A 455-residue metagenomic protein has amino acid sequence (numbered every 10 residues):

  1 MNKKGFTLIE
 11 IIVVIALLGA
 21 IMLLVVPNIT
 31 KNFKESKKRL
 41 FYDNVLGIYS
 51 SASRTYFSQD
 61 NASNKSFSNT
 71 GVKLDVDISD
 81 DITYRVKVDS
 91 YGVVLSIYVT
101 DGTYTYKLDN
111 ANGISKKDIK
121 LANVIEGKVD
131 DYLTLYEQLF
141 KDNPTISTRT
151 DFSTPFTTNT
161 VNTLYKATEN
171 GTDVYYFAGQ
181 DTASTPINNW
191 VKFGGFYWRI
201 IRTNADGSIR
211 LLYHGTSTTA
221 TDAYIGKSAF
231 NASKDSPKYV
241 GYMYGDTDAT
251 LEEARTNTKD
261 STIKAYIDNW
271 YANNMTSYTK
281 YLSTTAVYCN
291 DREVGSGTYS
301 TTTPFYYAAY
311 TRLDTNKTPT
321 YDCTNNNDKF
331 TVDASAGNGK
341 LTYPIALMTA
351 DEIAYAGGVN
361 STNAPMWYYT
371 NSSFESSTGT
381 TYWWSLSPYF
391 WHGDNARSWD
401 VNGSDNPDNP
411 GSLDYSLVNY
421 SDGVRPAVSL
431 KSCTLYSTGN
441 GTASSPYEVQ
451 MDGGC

Functional and structural regions predicted by a protein language model:
N2-I29: N-terminal single-pass transmembrane signal-anchor helix
K3, D43, G47, G195 (+1 more regions): Short, well-structured alpha-helical interface segments that form or flank functional binding sites
V25-K37, G441-T442, C455: Sec-dependent signal peptide cleavage junction
K34-A62: Membrane-proximal N-terminal amphipathic helix
S63-S96, T100-G102, L108-D109, A122-C455: Long, domain-scale functional regions
N112-G113: Flexible, surface-exposed loop regions and adjacent strand-edge segments of Gram-negative outer-membrane beta-barrel
K116-K120: Intrinsically disordered, low-complexity regions of secreted protein precursors
